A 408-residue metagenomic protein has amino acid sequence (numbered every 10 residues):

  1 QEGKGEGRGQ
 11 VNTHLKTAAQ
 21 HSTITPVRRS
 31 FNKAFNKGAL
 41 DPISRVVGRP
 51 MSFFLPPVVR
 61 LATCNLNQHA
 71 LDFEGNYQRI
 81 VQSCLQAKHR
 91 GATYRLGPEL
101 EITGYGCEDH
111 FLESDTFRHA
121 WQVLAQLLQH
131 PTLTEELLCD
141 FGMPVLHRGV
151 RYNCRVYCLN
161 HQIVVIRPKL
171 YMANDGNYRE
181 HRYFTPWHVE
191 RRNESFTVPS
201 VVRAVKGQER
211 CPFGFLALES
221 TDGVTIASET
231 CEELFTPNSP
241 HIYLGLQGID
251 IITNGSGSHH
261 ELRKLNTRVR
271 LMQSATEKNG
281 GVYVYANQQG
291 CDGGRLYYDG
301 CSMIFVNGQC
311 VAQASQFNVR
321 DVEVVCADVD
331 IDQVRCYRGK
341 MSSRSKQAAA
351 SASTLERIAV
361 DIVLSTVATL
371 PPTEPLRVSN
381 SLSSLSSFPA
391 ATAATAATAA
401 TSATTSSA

Functional and structural regions predicted by a protein language model:
Q1-G9: Intrinsically disordered, glycine-rich low-complexity segments
G5, P26, K37-G38: Short, low-complexity intrinsically disordered segments enriched in small and basic residues
V11, I24-V27, I43-V47: Short hydrophobic transmembrane-like helices used for membrane targeting/insertion
H21: Cationic, low-complexity basic patches in intrinsically disordered or flexible, solvent-exposed regions
D41-A408: Enzyme catalytic cores with a strong preference for nitrogen-chemistry domains
